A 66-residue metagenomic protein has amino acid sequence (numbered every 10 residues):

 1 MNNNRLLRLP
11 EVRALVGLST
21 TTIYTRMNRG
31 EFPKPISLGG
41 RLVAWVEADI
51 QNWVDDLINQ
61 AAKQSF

Functional and structural regions predicted by a protein language model:
M1-T22, N52-Q60: Polyanion-binding surface elements
L15-A44: Major-groove DNA-recognition helix of helix-turn-helix-type DNA-binding domains
V43-A44, A48, N52-D55: C-terminal end-helix/capping segment
A61-F66: Short, charged recognition helix plus adjacent turn of helix-turn-helix-like nucleic-acid-binding domains
